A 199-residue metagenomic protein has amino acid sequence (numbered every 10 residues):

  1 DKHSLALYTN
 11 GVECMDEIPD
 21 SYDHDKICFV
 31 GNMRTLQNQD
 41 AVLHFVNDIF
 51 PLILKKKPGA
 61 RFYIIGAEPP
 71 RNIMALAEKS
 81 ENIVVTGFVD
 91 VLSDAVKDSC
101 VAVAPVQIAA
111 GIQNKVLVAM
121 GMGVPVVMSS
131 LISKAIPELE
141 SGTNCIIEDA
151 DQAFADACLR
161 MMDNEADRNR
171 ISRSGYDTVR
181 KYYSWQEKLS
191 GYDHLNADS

Functional and structural regions predicted by a protein language model:
K2, A6-D98: Conserved catalytic-core segment of nucleotide-activated headgroup transferases in glycan assembly
V12, R34-Q37, G111, I146 (+1 more regions): Glycosyltransferase donor-binding loop in the core domain
N82, K97-G111, M122-P125: Acidic donor-binding loop of glycosyltransferase active sites
D90, Q107-A109, P125, L131-K134 (+1 more regions): Flexible glycine-rich beta->alpha loop in the catalytic core of nucleotide-sugar glycosyltransferases
K115-A119, P125-S129: Short hydrophobic beta-strand element within catalytic cores of glycosyltransferases and related nucleotide-activated
S130-I147: Short acidic/histidine- and often glycine-rich active-site loop of Leloir-type glycosyltransferases that engages
N144-Q152, R160-E165: Conserved acidic donor-binding segment of nucleotide-sugar-dependent glycosyltransferases
R160, D167-K181, K188-H194: A short, well-ordered alpha-helix in the C-terminal region of glycosyltransferases
